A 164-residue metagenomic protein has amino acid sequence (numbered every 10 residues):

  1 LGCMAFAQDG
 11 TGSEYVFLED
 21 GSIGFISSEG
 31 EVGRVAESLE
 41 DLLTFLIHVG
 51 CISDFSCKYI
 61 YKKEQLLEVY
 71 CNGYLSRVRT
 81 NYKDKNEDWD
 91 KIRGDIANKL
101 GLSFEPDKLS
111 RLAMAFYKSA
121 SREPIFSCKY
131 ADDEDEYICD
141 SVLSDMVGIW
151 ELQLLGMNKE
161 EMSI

Functional and structural regions predicted by a protein language model:
L1-I164: A C-terminal-region feature
